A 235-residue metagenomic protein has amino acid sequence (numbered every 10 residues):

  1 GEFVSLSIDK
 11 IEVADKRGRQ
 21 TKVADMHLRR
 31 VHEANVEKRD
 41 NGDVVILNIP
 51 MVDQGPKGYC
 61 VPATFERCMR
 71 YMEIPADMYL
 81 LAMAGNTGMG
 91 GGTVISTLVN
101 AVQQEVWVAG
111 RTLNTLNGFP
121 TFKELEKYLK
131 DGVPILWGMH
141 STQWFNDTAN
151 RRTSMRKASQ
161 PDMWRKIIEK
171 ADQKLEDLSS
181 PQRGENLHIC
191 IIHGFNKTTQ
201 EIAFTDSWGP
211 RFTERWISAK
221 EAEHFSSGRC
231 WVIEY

Functional and structural regions predicted by a protein language model:
G1-V108, R183: Active-site-adjacent structural segments surrounding the nucleophilic cysteine of cysteine proteases and isopeptidases
E2, L81, L125-L129, A222: Generic hydrophobic, helix-prone segments enriched in Leu/Val/Ile
S5-E33, R156, D162-Y235: Noncatalytic regulatory segments and standalone regulatory/sensor domains
T21, T64, P75, A149-R152 (+1 more regions): Surface-exposed beta-strand edges and their flanking turn/coil or helix-capping segments
G55-Y59, E66-R67, N86-G92, P120-T121 (+3 more regions): Solvent-exposed loop/turn segments at secondary-structure junctions within structured extracellular/periplasmic domains
E73, L81, T115, N150 (+2 more regions): A generic "cationic amphipathic patch" detector
I74-Y79, V94-T97, F119-F122, E214-E221: General structural signal for secondary-structure boundaries
G91-T198, I202, E234: Predominantly the structural core of cysteine protease catalytic domains
